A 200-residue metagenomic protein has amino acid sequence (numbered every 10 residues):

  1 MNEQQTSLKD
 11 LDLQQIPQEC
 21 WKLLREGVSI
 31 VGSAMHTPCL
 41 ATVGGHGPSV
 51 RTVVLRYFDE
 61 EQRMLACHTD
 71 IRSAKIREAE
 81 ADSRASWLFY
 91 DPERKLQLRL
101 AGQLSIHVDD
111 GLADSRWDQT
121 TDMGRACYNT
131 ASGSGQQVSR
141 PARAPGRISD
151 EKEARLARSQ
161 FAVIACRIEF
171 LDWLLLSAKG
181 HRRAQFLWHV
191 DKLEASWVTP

Functional and structural regions predicted by a protein language model:
M1-P200: Binding-site signature for planar aromatic cofactors or substrates
